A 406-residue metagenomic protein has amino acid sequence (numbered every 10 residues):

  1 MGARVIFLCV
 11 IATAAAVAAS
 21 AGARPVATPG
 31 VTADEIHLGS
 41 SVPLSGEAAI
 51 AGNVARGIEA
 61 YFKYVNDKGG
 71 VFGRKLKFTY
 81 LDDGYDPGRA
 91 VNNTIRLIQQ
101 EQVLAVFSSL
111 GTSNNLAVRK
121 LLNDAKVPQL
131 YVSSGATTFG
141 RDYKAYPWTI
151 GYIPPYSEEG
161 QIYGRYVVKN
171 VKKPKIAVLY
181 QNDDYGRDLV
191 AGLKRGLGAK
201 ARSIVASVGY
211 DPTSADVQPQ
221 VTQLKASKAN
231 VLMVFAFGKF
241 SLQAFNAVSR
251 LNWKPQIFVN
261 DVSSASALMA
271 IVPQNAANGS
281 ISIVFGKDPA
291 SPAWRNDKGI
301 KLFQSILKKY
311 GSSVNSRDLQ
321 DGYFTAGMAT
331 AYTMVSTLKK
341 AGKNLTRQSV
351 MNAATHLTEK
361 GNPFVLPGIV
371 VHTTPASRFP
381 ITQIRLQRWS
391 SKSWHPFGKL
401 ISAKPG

Functional and structural regions predicted by a protein language model:
M1-I36, D67, G406: Short, low-complexity disordered leader/linker segments with a strong preference for bacterial N-terminal type II
R24-V26, E35, I50-R56, D67-D142 (+3 more regions): Beta-alpha junction/loop-to-helix N-cap segments that form part of ligand/metal-binding clefts
V26-E59, L81-G88, L110-G111, L179-R187 (+2 more regions): Extracytoplasmic "Venus flytrap"
H37-S41, K77-Y80, L104-S109, P128-S133 (+7 more regions): Structural recognition of the beta-strand scaffold that forms the well-ordered cores of secreted hydrolase catalytic
D83, L130, A136-T137, V208 (+5 more regions): Venus flytrap/periplasmic-binding-protein-like
G88-N92, A136-T138, A145-N252, W294: Extracellular/periplasmic Venus flytrap/periplasmic-binding protein
V248-M328, L400-K404: Extracellular/periplasmic periplasmic-binding protein-like sensory domains
S312-F324, V335-W394: Segments of small-molecule ligand-sensing domains
